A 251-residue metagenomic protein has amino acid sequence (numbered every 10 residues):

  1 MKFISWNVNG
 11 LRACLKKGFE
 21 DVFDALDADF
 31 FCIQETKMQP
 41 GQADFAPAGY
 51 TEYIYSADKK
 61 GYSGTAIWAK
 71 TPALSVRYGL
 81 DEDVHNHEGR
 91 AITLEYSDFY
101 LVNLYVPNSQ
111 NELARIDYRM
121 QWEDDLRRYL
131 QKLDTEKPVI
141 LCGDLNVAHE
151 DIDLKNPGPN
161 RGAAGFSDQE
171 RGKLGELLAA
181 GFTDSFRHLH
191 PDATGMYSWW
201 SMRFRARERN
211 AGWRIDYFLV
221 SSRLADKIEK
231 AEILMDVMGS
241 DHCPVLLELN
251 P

Functional and structural regions predicted by a protein language model:
M1-N9, D98-Q110, C142: Active-site-proximal beta-strand elements of phosphoester/diester hydrolases
M1-P47, T51, A57-T65, Y78 (+1 more regions): N-terminal, active-site-proximal structural segment of metallo-dependent hydrolase catalytic domains
N7, F23-G41, L101, L130-D151 (+4 more regions): Active-site beta-strand/loop signature of hydrolases that rely on acidic residues for catalysis
K37, Q42-S109: Structured beta-strand-rich core segments of catalytic domains in phosphoester-bond hydrolases
T51, W122-A211, I215: Metal-dependent phosphoesterases centered on the DNase I-like endonuclease/exonuclease/phosphatase
K60-S75, F204-D226: Conserved beta strand-loop-helix elements of the APE1-like EEP
K70, L94-S97, S221-S222, L247-P251: Active-site beta-strand termini and strand-to-loop segments that position acidic
D81-E82, P107-E123, G158-A163: Surface-exposed cleft-lining segments at the edges of enzyme active sites
